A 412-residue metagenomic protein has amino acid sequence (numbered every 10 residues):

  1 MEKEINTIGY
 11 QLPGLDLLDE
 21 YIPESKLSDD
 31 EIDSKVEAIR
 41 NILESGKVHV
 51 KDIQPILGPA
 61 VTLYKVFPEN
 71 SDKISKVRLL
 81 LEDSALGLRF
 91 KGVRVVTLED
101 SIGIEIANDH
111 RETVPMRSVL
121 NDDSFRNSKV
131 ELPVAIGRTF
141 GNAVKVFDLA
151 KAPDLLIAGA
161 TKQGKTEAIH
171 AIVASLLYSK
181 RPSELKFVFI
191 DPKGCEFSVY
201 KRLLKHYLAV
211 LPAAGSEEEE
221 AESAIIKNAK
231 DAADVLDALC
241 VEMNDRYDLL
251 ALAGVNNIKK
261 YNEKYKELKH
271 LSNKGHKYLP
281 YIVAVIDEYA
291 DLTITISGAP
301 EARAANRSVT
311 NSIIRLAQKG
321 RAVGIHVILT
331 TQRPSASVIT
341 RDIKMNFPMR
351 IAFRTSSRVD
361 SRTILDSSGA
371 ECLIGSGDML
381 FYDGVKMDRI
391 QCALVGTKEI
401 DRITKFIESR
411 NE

Functional and structural regions predicted by a protein language model:
M1, N6-P13, V50, L63-K65 (+10 more regions): P-loop NTPase catalytic phosphate-binding loop
M1-D52, K274-H276, F406-E412: Charged, low-hydrophobicity low-complexity segments
S25-V36, I74-V77, L81, I400: Generic alpha-helical secondary structure
D29, D33, F67-P68, F347: Surface-exposed, low-hydrophobicity interaction/linker segments
L57, R78-R89: AAA+ P-loop ATPase mechanoenzymes
G58-T62: Short, conserved phosphate-binding/catalytic loop or strand-edge motifs used in phosphoryl-/nucleotidyl-transfer
D72, D109-M116: Short, charged/polar, Gly/Pro-enriched secondary-structure boundary elements
Y265-L271: Conserved RecA-like ASCE ATPase "motif II neighborhood" in helicase/translocase motors
